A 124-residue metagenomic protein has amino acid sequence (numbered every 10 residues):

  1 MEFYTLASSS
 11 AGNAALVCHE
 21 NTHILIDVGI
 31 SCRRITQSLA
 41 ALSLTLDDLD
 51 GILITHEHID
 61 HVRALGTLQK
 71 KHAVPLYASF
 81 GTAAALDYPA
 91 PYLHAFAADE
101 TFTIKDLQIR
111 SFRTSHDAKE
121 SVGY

Functional and structural regions predicted by a protein language model:
M1, S9-C18, T22-H23, V62 (+3 more regions): Localized chelating/binding microdomains that coordinate divalent metal ions or stabilize phosphate-bearing
M1-L42, V122-Y124: Conserved beta-strand hairpin/beta-sheet module of binuclear metal-dependent hydrolase folds, prominently
T5-L6, A11-A15, H56-H61, K70 (+2 more regions): Structured catalytic core of nucleotide-sugar glycosyltransferases
S9-G12, G29, D60, A64 (+3 more regions): Glycine-centered flexibility sites
E20-N21, D48, H72, K105 (+1 more regions): Residue-level preference for short coil/turn positions at secondary-structure junctions
I26, T55, S115: Single, functionally critical "micro-switch" positions that shape active/binding sites and transmembrane helices
C32-A78, T82: Active-site metal-binding motif and surrounding structural segment of the metallo-beta-lactamase
A78-Y124: Metallo-beta-lactamase
